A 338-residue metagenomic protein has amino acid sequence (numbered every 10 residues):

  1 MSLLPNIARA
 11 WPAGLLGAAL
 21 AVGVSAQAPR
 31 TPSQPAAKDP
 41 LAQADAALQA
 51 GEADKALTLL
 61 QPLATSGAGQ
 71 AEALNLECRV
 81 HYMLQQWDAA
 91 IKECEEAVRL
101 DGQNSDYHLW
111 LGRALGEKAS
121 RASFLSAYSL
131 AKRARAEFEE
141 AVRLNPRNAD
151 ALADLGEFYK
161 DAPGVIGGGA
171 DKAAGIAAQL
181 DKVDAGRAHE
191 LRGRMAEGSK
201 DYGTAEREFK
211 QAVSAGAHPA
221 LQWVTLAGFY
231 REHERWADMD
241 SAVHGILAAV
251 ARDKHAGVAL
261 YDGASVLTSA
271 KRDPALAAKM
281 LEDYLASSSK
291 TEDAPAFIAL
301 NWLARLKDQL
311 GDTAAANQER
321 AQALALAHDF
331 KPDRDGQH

Functional and structural regions predicted by a protein language model:
A26-M83: N-terminal leader/linker segments that initiate helical-solenoid repeat arrays
D45, R79, R113, S120 (+6 more regions): Residue-level recognition of tetratricopeptide repeat
P62-L63, E96-A97, E140-A141, A177-L180 (+4 more regions): Canonical positions in the second alpha-helix
S66, L100, L144, L180-V183 (+5 more regions): Structural marker of alpha-solenoid helical repeat scaffolds
Q70, N104, N148, A185-R187 (+5 more regions): Residue-level recognition of tetratricopeptide repeat
L76-R79, W110, D154, L191 (+4 more regions): Canonical tetratricopeptide repeat
M83-R99, Q103, Y107-R147, A153-K182 (+3 more regions): Short coil/linker segments at helix-helix boundaries
